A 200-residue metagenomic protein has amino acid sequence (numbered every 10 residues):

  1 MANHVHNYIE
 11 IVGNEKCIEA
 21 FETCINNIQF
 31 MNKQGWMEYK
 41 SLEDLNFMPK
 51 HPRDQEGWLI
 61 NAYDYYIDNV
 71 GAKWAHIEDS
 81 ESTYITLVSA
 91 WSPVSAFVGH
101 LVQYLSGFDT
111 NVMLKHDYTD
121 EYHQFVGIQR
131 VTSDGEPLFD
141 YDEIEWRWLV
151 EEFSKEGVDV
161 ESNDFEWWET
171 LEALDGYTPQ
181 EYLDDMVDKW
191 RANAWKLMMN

Functional and structural regions predicted by a protein language model:
M1-N200: Intrinsic low-complexity, intrinsically disordered or marginally ordered coil/linker segments
